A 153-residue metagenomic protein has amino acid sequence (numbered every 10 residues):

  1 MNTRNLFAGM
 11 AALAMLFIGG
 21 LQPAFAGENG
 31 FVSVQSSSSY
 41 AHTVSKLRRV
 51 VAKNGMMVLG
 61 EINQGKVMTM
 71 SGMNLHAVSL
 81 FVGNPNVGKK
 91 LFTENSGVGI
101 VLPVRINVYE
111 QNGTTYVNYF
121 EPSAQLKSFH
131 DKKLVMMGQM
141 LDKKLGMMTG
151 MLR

Functional and structural regions predicted by a protein language model:
M1-M10: Bacterial N-terminal signal peptides that target proteins for export
L16-P23: C-terminal segment of classical bacterial N-terminal signal peptides
A24-L59, G150: Terminal, regulation- and interaction-focused segments at domain boundaries
V32-S38, A77, K127-L134: Second-shell loop/turn segments in exported
T43, L47, Q64, M137 (+1 more regions): Stable alpha-helical elements in mature extracytoplasmic
M56-V104, V108: Compact, glycine-rich, soluble single-domain proteins
R105-D131: Beta-strand/loop substructures that line and gate deep hydrophobic ligand-binding cavities in soluble
S123-R153: C-terminal partner/receptor-binding element of secreted or periplasmic proteins
